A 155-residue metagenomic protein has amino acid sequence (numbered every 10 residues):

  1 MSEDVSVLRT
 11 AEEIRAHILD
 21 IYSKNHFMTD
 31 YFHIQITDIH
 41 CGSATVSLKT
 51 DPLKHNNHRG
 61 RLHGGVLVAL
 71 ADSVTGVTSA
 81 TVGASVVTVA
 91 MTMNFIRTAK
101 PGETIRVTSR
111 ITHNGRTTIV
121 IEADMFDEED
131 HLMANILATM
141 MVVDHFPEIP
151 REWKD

Functional and structural regions predicted by a protein language model:
M1-D155: Terminal targeting signals and extreme-terminal segments of soluble enzymes
